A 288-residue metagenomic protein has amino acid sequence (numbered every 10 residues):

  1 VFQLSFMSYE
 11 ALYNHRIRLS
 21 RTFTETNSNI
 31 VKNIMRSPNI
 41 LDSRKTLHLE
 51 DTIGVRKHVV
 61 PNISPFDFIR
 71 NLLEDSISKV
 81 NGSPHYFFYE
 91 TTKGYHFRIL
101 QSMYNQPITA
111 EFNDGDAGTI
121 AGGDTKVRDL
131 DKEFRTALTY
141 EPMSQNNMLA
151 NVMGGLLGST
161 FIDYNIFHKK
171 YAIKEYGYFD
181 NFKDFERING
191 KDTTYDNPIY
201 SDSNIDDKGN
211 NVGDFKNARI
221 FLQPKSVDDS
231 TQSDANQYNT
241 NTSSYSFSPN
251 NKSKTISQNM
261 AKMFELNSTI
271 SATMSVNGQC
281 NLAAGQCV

Functional and structural regions predicted by a protein language model:
V1-T46, K57-H58, L73: Surface-exposed cap/loop segments at beta↔alpha junctions
Q3-L4, S8-E10, H48-L156, T160-F167 (+2 more regions): Short beta-strand-centered interaction patches in the first periplasmic/extracellular domains of large envelope
Y13, E50-T52, A261-F264: Generic signal for short, ordered secondary-structure residues within or immediately flanking folded domains
Y13-H15, Y104-P107, C280-Q286: Short, surface-exposed beta-strand/loop "edge" segments at domain boundaries and coil↔beta transitions
S20-T24, V55-N62, A272-G278: Short, charged/polar micro-motifs that form catalytic or ligand-binding hotspots
S28, N62-F66, Q279-L282: Conserved structured core elements
G118-V288: An acidic/polar, Gly/Ser/Thr-rich interaction patch typically located in mid-to-C-terminal regions of proteins
